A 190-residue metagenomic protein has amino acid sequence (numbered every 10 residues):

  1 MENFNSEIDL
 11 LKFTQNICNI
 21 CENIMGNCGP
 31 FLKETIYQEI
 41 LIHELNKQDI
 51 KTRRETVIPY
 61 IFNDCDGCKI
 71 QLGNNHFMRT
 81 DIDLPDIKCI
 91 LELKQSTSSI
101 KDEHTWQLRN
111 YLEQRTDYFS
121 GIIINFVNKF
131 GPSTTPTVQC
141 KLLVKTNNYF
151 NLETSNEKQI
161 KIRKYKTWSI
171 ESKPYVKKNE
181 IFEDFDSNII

Functional and structural regions predicted by a protein language model:
M1-F31: Interdomain/boundary linker segments immediately adjacent to catalytic/signaling cores
M1-F4, I36, S187-I190: Nuclease-adjacent, charged terminal/linker segments that flank catalytic cores
F31, I36, N46-I70: A short acidic/basic microdomain associated with nuclease active sites
H43, K47, E113: Short, well-ordered alpha-helices that flank and scaffold nucleotide-derived cofactor binding pockets
N75-L91, K166: Active-site beta-strand-loop-beta-strand hairpin of nuclease catalytic cores that positions key catalytic residues
I90-Q159, R163-P174: Nucleic-acid nuclease catalytic cores
